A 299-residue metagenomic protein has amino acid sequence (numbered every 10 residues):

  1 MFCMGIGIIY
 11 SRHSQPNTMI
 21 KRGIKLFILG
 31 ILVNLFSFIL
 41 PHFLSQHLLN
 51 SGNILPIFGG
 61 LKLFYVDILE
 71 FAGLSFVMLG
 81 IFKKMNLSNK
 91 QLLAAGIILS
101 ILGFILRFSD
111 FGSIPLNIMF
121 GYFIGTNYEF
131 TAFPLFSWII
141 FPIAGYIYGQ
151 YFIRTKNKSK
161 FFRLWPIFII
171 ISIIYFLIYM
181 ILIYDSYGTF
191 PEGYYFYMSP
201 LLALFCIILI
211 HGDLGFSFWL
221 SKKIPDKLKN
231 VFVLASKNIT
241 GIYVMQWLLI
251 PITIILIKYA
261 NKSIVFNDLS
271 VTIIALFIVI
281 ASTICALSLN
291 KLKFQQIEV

Functional and structural regions predicted by a protein language model:
M1-V299: Alpha-helical transmembrane segments and their immediate juxtamembrane cytosolic regions
